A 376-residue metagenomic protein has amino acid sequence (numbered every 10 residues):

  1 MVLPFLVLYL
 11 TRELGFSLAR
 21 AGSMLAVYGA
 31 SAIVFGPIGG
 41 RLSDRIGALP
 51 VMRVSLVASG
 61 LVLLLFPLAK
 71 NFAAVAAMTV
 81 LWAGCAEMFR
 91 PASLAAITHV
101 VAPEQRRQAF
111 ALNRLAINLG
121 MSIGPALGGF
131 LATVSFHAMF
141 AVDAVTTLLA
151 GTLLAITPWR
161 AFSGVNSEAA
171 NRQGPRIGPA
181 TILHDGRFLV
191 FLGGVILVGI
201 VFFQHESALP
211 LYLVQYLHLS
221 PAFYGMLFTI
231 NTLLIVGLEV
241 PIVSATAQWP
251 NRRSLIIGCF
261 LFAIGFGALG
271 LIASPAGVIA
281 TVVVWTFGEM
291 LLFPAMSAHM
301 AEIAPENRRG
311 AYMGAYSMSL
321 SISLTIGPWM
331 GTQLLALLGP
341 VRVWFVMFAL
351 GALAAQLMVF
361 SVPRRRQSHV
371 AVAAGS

Functional and structural regions predicted by a protein language model:
M1-G29, L189-G194, V198-L227: Helix-loop boundary and gating motifs at the non-cytosolic
G29-P37, M121-S122, T232-V240, L324-T325: Residue-level signature of mid-helix packing/kink "hotspots" within the transmembrane helices of 12-pass Major
F35-G47, L238-N251, L335: Helix-to-loop junctions at the C-terminal end of transmembrane segments in multipass secondary transporters
P50-L64, R253-G267: Structural signature of the two symmetry-related core transmembrane helices
P67-M78, G270-T281: Helix-loop junctions at membrane interfaces in 12-TM secondary transporters
M78-L119: Cytoplasmic helix-loop-helix junction between adjacent transmembrane helices in 12-TM secondary transporters
A132-V145, Q333-G351: A membrane-interface helix-boundary motif in multi-pass transporters
W159-G193, S376: Juxtamembrane intracellular "pre-TM" segments in multi-pass secondary transporters
